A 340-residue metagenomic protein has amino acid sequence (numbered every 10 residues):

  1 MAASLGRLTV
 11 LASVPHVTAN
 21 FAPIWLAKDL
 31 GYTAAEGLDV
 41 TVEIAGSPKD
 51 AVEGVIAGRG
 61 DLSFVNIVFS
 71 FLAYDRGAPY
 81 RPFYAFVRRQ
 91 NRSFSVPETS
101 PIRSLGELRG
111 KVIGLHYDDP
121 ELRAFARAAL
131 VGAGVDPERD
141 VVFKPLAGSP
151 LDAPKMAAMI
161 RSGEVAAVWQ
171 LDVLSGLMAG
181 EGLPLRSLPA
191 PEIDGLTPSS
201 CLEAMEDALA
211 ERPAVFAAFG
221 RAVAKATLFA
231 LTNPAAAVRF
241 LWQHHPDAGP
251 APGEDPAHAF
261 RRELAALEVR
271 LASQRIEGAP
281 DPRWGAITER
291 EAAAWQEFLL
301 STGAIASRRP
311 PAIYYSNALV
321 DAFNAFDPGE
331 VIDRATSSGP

Functional and structural regions predicted by a protein language model:
A2-M156, S162, A166-D172, L188-A190 (+2 more regions): Short, glycine-/small- and polar/acidic-enriched structural segments that line small-molecule recognition paths
H16, W25, E43, S100 (+7 more regions): Extracytoplasmic/periplasmic, Sec-exported soluble proteins
W25, F71, R127, G176 (+2 more regions): Predominant activation on well-ordered alpha-helical scaffold segments within soluble catalytic domains
A27, T33, A73, L130 (+4 more regions): Hydrophobic alpha-helix position signal
T41, V142-P145, D255-A272, P310-N324: Short linear loop/turn motifs
K155-E254: Pocket-lining segment of extracytoplasmic ligand-binding domains
R212-A304: Secondary-structure end/capping motifs
A292-P340: Conserved C-terminal helix/tail region of periplasmic/extracytoplasmic solute-binding proteins
